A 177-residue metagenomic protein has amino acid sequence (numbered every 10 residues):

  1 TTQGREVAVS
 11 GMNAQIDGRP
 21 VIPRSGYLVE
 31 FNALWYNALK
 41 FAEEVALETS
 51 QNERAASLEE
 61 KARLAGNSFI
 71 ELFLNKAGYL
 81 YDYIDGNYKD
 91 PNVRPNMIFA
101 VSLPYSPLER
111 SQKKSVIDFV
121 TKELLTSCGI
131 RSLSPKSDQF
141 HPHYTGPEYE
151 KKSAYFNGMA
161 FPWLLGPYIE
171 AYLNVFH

Functional and structural regions predicted by a protein language model:
T1-D17: Flexible glycine-/small-residue-enriched beta->alpha junction loops that bind anionic phosphate/pyrophosphate groups
I16-A33, Y81-L108, G146-L165: Solvent-exposed loop and edge beta-strand segments that line ligand/cofactor-binding and catalytic clefts
N32, L39, L165, I169-Y172: TPR repeat positional signature
Y36-Y144: Catalytic cores of carbohydrate-active enzymes
K114, D118, M159, W163-E170: Feature representing long, continuous alpha-helical segments
F176-H177: Short, intrinsically disordered, charge-balanced linker/junction segments flanking boundaries in proteins
